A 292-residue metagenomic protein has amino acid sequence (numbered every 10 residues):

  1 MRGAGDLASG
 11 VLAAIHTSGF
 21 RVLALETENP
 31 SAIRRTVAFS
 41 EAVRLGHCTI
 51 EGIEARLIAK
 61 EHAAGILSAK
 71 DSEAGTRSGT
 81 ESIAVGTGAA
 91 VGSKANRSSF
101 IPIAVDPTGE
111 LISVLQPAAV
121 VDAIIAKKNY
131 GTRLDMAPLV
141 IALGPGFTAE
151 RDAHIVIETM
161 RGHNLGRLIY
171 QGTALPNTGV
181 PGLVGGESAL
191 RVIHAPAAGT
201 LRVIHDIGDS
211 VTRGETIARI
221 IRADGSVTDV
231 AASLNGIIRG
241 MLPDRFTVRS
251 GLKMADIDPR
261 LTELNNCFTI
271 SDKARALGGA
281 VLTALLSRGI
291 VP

Functional and structural regions predicted by a protein language model:
M1-G86, G92-P292: Well-ordered secondary-structure scaffolds
